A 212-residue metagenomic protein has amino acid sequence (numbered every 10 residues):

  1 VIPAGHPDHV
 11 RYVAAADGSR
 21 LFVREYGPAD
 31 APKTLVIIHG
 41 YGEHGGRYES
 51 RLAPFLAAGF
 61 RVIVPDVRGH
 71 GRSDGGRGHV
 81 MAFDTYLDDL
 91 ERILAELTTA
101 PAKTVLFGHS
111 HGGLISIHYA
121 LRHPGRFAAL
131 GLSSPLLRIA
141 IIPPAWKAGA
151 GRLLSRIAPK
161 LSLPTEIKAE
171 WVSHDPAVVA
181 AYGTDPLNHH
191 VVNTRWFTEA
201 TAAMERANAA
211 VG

Functional and structural regions predicted by a protein language model:
V1-G27: N-terminal cap/lid segment of alpha/beta-hydrolase-fold proteins
P32, G40-E43: Active-site glycine-rich loops that stabilize anionic/oxyanionic intermediates across multiple enzyme folds
G42-H44, G71-A100: Catalytic nucleophile-loop/oxyanion-hole region of alpha/beta-hydrolase and closely related hydrolase-like folds
L52-G76: Conserved alpha/beta-hydrolase
A100-S110: Alpha/beta-hydrolase fold nucleophile elbow
G113-P124, L130: Short glycine-enriched nucleophile-adjacent loop and the immediately C-terminal alpha-helix near the catalytic center
G131-A140: Active-site nucleophile loop of the alpha/beta-hydrolase fold
E170-G212: Serine-hydrolase catalytic core
